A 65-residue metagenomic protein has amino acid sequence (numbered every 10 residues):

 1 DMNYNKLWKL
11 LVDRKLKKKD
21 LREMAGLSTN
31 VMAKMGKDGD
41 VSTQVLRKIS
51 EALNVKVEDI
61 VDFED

Functional and structural regions predicted by a protein language model:
D1-K19: A short, Lys/Arg-rich alpha-helix, primarily the initiator
L11, R22, S50: The alpha-helix within a helix-turn-helix
D20, V31, V45, D59: Residues in the helix-turn-helix
G26-V41: Recognition helix of helix-turn-helix/homeodomain-like DNA-binding domains that insert into the DNA major groove
D38-E51: Short, basic-rich loop-to-helix N-cap that marks the start of a DNA-contacting helix
N54-D65: Short C-terminal boundary/hinge segments that cap the last helix of small helical domains
